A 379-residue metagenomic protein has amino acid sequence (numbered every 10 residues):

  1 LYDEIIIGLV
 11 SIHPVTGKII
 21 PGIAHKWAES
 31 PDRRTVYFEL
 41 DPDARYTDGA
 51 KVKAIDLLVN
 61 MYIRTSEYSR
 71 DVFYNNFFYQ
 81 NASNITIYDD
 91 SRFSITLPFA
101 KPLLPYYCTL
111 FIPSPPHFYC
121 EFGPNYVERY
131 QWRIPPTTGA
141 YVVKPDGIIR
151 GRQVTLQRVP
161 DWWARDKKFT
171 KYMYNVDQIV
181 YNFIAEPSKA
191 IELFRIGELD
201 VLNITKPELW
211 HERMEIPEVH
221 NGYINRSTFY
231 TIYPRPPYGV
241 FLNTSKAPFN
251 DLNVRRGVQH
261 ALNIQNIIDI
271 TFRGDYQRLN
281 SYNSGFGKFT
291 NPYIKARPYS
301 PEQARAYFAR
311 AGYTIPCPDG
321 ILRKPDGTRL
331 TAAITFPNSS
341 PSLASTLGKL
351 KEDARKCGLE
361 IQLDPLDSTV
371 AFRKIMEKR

Functional and structural regions predicted by a protein language model:
L1, H25, T35-F38, L57-N60 (+7 more regions): Short, well-ordered beta-strand elements
L1-D3, G22-H25, A50-K51, L103-S114 (+3 more regions): A structural "hinge/loop" feature
L1-P31, Y62, P136-T138: N-terminal lobe/hinge region of extracytoplasmic solute-binding protein
H13-K18, T109-Q178, S188, S300-R310: Gly/Pro-rich hinge or "lid" segments in bacterial periplasmic/extracellular proteins
H25-R70, Y88, S94, A190-L193 (+1 more regions): Aromatic- and charge-enriched surface segment that lines or borders ligand/interaction sites
A28, E39, Y74-G123, R129-Q131 (+1 more regions): Surface-exposed binding/hinge segments that line and control ligand-binding clefts or catalytic entry sites
E67, I85, K144-Q157, N182-K246 (+5 more regions): Extracellular/periplasmic solute-recognition and catalytic clefts
Q157, F249-E352: Append "and occasionally in soluble cytosolic enzymes with long acidic Gly/Pro-rich linkers
